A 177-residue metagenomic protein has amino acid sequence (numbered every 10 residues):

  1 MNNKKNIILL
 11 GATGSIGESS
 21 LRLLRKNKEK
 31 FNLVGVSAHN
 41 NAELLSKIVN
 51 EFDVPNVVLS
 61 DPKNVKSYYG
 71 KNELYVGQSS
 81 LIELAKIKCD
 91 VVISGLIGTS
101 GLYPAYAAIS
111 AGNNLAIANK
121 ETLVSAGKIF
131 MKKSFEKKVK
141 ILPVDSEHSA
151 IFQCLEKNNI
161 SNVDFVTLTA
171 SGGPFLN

Functional and structural regions predicted by a protein language model:
M1-V54: N-terminal Rossmann-like dinucleotide-binding module
T13, V49, V57, V92 (+2 more regions): Residue-level signal for inorganic ion chemistry
N41, S60-K66: Short, polar loop motifs at secondary-structure junctions
D53-P55, K71-E73, A111-N114, E136-V139: A short helix->loop->beta-strand "cap" motif at the edges of active sites that frequently abuts
V58-S60, E73-S80: Short acidic-hydrophobic, aromatic-tinged amphipathic segments that line or gate anion-handling sites
V76-A107: Beta-loop-alpha module in the N-terminal Rossmann-like domain of NAD(P)-dependent dehydrogenases, especially those
G95-L96, A108-V124: ADP-ribose/adenylate-binding Rossmann-like module
A107, G127-N177: Rossmann-like NAD(P)H-binding beta-loop-alpha module
